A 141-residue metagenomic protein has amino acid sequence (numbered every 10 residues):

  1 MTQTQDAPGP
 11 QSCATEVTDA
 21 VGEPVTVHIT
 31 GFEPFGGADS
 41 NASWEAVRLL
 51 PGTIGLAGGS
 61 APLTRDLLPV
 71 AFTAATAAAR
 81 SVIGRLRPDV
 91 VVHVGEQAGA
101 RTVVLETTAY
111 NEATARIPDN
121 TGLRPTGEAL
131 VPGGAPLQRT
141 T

Functional and structural regions predicted by a protein language model:
T2-T141: N-terminal catalytic or cofactor-binding beta/alpha core of small enzyme domains
